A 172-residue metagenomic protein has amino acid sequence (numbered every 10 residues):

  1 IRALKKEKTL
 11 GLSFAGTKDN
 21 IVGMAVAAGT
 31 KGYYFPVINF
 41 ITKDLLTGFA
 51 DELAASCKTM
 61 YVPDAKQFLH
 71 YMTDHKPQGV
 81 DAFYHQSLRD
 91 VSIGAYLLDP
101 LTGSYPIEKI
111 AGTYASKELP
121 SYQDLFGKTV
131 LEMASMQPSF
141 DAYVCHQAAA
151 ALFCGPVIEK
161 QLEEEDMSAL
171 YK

Functional and structural regions predicted by a protein language model:
I1-T113: Conserved RNase H-like, two-metal-ion catalytic cores of nucleic-acid enzymes
Y33-Y34, Y96, Y114, Y122 (+2 more regions): Aromatic side chains
D81, P120-K172: Mixed-charge, glycine-rich, non-catalytic linkers/tails in nucleic-acid processing enzymes
